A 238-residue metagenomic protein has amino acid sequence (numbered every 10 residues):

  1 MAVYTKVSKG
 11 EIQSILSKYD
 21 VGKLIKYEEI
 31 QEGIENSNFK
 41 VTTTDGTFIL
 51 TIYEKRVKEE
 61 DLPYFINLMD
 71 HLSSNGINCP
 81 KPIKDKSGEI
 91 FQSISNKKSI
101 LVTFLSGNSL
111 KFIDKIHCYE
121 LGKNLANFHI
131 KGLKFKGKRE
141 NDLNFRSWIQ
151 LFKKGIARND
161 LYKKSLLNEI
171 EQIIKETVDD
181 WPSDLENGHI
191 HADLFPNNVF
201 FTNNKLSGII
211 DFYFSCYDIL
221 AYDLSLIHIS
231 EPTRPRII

Functional and structural regions predicted by a protein language model:
M1-K86, K205: Conserved NTP-binding catalytic cores of kinases and kinase-like/nucleotidyltransferase enzymes across multiple kinase
K18-I25, Q172-S183: Short Pro/Gly-enriched beta-strand edge/turn motifs at strand-loop
I34-T44, I49-L50, P82, K175-Y222: Active-site acidic catalytic loop and adjacent metal/ATP-binding pocket of ATP-dependent phosphoryl transfer enzymes
T44-K136: ATP-binding pocket architecture of kinase catalytic cores
V57, S109, V199, Y217 (+1 more regions): Conserved protein kinase catalytic core
F112-S165, L185-N187: A cross-family kinase active-site recognition segment
D223-I227: C-lobe/activation-segment region of protein kinase-like
H228-I238: Single conserved hydrophobic/aromatic residue that forms the stacking wall/gate of nucleotide- or nucleobase-binding
